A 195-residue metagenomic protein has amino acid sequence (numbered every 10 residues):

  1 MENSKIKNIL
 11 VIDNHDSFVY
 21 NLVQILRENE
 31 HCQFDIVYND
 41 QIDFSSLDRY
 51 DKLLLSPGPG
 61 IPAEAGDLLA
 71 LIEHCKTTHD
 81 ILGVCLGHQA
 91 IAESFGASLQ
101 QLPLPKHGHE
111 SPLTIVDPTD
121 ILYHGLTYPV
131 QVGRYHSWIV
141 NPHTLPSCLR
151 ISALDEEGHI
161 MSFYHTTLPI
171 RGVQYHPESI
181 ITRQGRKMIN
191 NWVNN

Functional and structural regions predicted by a protein language model:
N8, Y50-D120, H124-G125, I189: Cysteine-nucleophile active-site neighborhood
I9-N29: Short, charged N-terminal beta->alpha structural module
C32-N39: Short hydrophobic/Thr-rich beta-strand motif most characteristic of the beta2 strand and flanking loop of CheY-like
I42-Y50: Short amphipathic alpha-helix with an adjacent loop that forms part of the alpha/beta core around
D80-L82, S98, Q131, R150 (+1 more regions): Proline-centered loop/turn at the N-terminus of a beta-strand
D120-T167: Catalytic beta-strand/loop cores that center a nucleophilic Ser/Cys/Thr and support acyl-enzyme chemistry
T167, V173-R183: Phosphate-binding/catalytic loops
I180-N195: Acyltransferase
